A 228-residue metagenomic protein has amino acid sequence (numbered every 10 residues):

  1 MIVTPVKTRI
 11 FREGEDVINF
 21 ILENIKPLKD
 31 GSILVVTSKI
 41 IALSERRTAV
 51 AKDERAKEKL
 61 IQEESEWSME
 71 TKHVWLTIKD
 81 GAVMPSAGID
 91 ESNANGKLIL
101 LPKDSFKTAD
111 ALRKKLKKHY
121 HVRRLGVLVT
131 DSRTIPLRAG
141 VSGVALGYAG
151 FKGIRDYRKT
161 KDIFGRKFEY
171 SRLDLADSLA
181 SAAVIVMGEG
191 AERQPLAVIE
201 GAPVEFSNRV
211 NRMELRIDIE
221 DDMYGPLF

Functional and structural regions predicted by a protein language model:
M1-I33: N-terminal glycine-/serine-/threonine-rich phosphate-binding loop
M1-T8, S38-L43, T48-S92, R124-F228: A structural signal for small-residue-enriched, beta-sheet-centric alpha/beta enzyme cores and oligomeric scaffold folds
R9-D16, S32, K97-D104, K167 (+2 more regions): Catalytic cores of large soluble enzymes that bind and process phosphate-bearing ligands
G14-I25, K103-H121: Phosphate-interacting basic helix/loop segments used at nucleotide- and nucleic-acid interfaces
N24-L28, L101, T108, H119 (+1 more regions): Cysteine-centric segments in proteins
P27-D30, V122, E192: Short, well-ordered coil loops that connect the C-terminus of an alpha-helix to the N-terminus of a beta-strand
I33, D110, L125: Short alpha-helical basic/polar micro-motif
N95-S105, A111-K117, T130-P136, G140 (+1 more regions): Extended, positively charged loop/linker patches that create polyanion-binding surfaces
